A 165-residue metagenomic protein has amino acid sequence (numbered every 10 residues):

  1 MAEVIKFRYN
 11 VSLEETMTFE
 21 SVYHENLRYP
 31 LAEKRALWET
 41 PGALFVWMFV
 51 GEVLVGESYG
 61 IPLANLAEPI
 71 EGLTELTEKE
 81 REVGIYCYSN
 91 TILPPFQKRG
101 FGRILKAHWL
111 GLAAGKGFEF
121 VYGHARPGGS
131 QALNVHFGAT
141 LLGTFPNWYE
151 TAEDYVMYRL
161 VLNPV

Functional and structural regions predicted by a protein language model:
M1-T18: A short beta-loop-alpha structural element at the N-terminal edge of CoA-dependent acyl/N-acetyltransferase catalytic
Y23-G51, Y59-N65: Active-site rim helix/loop that mediates acceptor-substrate recognition in acyltransferases
A43-W47, E57, S89, Y155-M157: Short hydrophobic/aromatic beta-strand element in the GNAT-like acyltransferase core that lines or flanks the acyl-donor
V53-S89, Q97, W148-T151: Conserved acyl-donor/pantetheine-binding loop and adjacent beta-alpha core of acyl/acetyltransferases and related
I92, K98-G111: Conserved acetyl-CoA-binding loop-helix of GNAT-fold acetyltransferases
Q97, V121-V135, N147-E150: Conserved beta-strand-loop-alpha-helix junction that forms the acyl-donor binding cleft
N147-V165: C-terminal "cap" of GNAT-fold acetyltransferases
